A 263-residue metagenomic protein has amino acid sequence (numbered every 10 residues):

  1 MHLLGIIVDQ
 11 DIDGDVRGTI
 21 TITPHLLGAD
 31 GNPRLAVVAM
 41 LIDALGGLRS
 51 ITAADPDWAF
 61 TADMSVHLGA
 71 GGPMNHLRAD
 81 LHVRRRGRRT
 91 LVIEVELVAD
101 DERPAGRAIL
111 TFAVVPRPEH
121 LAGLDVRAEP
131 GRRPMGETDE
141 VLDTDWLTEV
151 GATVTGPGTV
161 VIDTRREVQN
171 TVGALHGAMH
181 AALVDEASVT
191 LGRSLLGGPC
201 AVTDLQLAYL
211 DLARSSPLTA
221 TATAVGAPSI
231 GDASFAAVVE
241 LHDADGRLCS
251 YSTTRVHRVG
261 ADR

Functional and structural regions predicted by a protein language model:
M1-T19, V115-E167: Non-catalytic linker/capping segments at the edges of enzyme domains
H2-L3, R17-R49, I162-T190: Hot-dog-fold acyl-thioester-processing enzymes
L3, D63, V92, E149 (+2 more regions): Short coil/loop residues immediately preceding or within conserved phosphate-binding loops of NTP-utilizing enzyme
R17-T21, D80, E94-E96, V161-D163 (+2 more regions): Beta-strand residues in well-ordered beta-sheet regions across diverse protein folds
A29-D30, G46-R78, V83, S188-T219 (+1 more regions): Hydrophobic beta-strand-centered segment that forms part of the acyl-chain substrate-binding groove
G31, P56, E102-R103, G173 (+2 more regions): Detector for glycine-centered tight turns/loop "hinges" at secondary-structure junctions
D55, A70-M135, L212-S215, V225-R263: HotDog/MaoC-like acyl-thioester-processing domains
T159-A227, A233-E240, A244-L248: Structured core of small recognition/catalytic domains
